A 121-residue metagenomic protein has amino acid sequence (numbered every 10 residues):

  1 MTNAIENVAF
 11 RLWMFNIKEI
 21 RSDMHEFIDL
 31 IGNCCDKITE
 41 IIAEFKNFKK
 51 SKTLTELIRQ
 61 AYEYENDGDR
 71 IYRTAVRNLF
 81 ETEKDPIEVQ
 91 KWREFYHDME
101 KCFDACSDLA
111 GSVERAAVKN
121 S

Functional and structural regions predicted by a protein language model:
M1-S121: Cytosolic, long alpha-helical scaffolding segments
